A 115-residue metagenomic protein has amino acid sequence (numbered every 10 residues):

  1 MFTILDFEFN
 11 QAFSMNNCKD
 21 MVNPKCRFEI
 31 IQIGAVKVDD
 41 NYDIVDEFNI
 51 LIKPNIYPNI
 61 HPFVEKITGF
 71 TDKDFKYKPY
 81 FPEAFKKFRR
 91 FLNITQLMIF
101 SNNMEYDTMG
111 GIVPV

Functional and structural regions predicted by a protein language model:
F2-I4, E8-Y106: Conserved non-catalytic scaffold segment of RNase H-like nuclease domains
E105-V115: Substrate-recognition/cap helix-loop segment adjacent to the acidic, metal-dependent catalytic center of Asp-based
